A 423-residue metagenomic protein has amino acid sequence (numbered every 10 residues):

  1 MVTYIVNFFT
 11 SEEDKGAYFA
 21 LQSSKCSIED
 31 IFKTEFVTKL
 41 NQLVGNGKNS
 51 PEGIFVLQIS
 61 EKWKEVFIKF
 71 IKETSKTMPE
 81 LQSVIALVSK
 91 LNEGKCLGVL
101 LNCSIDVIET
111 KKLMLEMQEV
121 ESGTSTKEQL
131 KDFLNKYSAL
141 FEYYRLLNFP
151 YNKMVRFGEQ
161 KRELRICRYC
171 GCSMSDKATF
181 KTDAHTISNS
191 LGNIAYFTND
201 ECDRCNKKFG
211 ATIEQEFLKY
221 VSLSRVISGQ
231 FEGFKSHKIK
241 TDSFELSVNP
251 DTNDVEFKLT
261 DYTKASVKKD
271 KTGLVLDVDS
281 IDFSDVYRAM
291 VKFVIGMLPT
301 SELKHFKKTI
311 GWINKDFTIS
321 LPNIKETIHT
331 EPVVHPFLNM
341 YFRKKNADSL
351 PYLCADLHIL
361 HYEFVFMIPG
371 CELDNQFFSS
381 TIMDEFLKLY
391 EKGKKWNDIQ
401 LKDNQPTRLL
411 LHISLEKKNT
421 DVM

Functional and structural regions predicted by a protein language model:
I5, E12-G16, K25-I31, V37-A86 (+1 more regions): C-terminal, charged low-complexity interaction regions
K72-Y151: Low-complexity, highly charged intrinsically disordered N-terminal segments that act as targeting/localization
Y143-R156, K181-N189: Short Cys/His-rich Zn2+-coordinating modules
P150-L164, L191-Y196: Short, flexible, mixed-charge glycine/proline-rich loop motifs that serve as phosphate/nucleic-acid-contacting
C167-C170, C202-C205: Short cysteine-rich clusters marking metal-coordination/redox-active sites
C172-S175, K207: Short Cys/His-rich local motifs and their 1-3 flanking residues in nucleic-acid-associated proteins and small
M174-T198, I213-Q215: Histidine-centered nuclease catalytic patch
F209-T252: Polybasic, low-complexity binding patches
